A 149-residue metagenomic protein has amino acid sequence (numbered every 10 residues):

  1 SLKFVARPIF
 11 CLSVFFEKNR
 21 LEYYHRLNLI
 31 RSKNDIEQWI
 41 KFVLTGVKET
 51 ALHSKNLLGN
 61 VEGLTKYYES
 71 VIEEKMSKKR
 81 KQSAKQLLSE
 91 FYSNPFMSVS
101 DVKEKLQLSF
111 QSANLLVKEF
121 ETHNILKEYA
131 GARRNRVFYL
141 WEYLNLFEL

Functional and structural regions predicted by a protein language model:
S1-G63: Phosphate/pyrophosphate-binding active-site loops
L57-L88: Short alpha-helical segments that sit at the start of domains
K79-S83, F91, P95, E119-E121 (+1 more regions): A structural signal for short secondary-structure junctions
R80-K81, E128-L149: Short, cationic-aromatic polyanion-contact patches
A84, L88, S93-L106: Short acidic, hydrophobic short linear motifs in intrinsically disordered regions
F91, A113-H123, F138: Basic amphipathic alpha-helical segments that dock to polyanions
M97, L126-K127: Conserved hydrophobic residue
